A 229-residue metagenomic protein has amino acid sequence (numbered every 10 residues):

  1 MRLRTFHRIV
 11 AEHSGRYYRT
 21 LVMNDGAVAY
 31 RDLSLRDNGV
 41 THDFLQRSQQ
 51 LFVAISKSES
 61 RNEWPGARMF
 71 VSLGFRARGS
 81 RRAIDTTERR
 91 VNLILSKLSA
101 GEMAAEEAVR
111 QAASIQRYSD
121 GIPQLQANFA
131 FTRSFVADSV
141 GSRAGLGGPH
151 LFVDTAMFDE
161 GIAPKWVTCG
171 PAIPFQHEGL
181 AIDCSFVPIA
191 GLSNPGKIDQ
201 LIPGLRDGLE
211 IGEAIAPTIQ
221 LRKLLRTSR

Functional and structural regions predicted by a protein language model:
M1-A54, S58: Catalytic NTP-binding/metal-coordinating core of nucleotidyl cyclase/transferase enzymes
A11-V22, L51-G79, E102, R110: Catalytic core regions of nucleotide second-messenger enzymes
V22, G39, D43, W64-G66 (+2 more regions): Short, well-structured alpha-helical interface segments that form or flank functional binding sites
D25-A27, L73-R78, A156-E160: Short, internal active-site loops enriched in acidic
G26, W64-F70, Q124, G148: Extracellular structured ligand-interaction cores
R31-S34, N38-H42, G79-D85, G161-P164: A short acidic (Asp/Glu
M69-L125: Short acidic, low-complexity segments enriched in Ser/Thr/Gly/Pro
M103-Q126, F131-R229: Intrinsically disordered, glycine/charged-rich C-terminal tails and inter-domain linkers that flank nucleotidyl cyclase
